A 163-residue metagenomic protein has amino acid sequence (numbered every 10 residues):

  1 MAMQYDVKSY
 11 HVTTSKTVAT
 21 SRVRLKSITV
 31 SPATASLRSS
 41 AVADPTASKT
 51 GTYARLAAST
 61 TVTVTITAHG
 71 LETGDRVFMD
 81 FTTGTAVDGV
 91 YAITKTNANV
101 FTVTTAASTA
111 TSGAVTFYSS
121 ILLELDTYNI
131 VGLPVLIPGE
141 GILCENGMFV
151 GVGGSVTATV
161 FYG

Functional and structural regions predicted by a protein language model:
M1-T50, G89, T94-N97, T104 (+1 more regions): Surface-exposed, low-hydrophobicity beta-strand/loop segments enriched in small/polar/acidic residues
A47-S120: Small/polar beta-strand repeat architecture
